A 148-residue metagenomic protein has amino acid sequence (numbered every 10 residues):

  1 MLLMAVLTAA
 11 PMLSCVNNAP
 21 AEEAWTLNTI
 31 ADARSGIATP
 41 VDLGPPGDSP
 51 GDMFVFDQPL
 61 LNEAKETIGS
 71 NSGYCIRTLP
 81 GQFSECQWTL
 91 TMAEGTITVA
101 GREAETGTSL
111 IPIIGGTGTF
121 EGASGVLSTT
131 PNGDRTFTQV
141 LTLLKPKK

Functional and structural regions predicted by a protein language model:
M1-L2, P20: Accessible peptide chain termini
L2-M12: Bacterial N-terminal signal peptides
L13-K148: Targeting-peptide/extracellular-domain and disordered-appendage signature
